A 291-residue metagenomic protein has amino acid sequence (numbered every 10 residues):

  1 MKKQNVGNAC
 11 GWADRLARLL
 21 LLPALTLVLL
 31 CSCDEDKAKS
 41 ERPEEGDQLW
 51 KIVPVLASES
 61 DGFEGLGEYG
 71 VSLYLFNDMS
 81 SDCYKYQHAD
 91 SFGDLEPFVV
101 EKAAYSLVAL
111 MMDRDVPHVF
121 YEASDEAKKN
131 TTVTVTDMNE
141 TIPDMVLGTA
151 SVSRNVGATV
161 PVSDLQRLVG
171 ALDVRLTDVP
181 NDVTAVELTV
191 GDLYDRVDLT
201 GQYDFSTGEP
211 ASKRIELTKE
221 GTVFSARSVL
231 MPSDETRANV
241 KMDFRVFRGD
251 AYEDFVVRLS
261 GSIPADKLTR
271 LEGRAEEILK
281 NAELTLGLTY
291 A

Functional and structural regions predicted by a protein language model:
K3-L20: Bacterial N-terminal signal peptides that target proteins for export
L29-S32: C-terminal motif of bacterial Sec signal peptides marking the signal peptidase cleavage site
D34-K37: Bacterial signal peptide processing site
K39, I52-E64: Short amphipathic, basic-aromatic surface patches that mediate peripheral association with negatively charged
G67-E122, T184-K267: Tryptophan-paired
D90-S91, R114-V160, G249-I278: Structured interaction patches on ligand/partner-binding surfaces of diverse proteins
V162-V169: Conserved "repeat-terminator" motif of extracellular CCP/Sushi domains
D173-T177: Short edge beta-strand/loop segments characteristic of extracellular beta-sandwich folds
